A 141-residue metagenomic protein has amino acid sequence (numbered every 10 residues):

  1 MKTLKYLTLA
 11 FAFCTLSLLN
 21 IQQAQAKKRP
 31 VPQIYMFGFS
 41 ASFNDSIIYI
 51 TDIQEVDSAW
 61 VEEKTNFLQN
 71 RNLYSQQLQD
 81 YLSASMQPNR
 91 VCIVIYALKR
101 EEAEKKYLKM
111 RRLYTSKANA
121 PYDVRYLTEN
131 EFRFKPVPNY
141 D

Functional and structural regions predicted by a protein language model:
M1-K28: Bacterial Sec-dependent N-terminal signal peptides
Q25-I93, K105, Y114-D141: Acidic/polar low-complexity segments and flexible, solvent-exposed patches
R100-A103: Amphipathic, coiled-coil-like alpha-helical scaffolding segments used for oligomerization/assembly
M110: Acidic/His-rich segments in extracytoplasmic proteins that coordinate ligands and/or metal ions
